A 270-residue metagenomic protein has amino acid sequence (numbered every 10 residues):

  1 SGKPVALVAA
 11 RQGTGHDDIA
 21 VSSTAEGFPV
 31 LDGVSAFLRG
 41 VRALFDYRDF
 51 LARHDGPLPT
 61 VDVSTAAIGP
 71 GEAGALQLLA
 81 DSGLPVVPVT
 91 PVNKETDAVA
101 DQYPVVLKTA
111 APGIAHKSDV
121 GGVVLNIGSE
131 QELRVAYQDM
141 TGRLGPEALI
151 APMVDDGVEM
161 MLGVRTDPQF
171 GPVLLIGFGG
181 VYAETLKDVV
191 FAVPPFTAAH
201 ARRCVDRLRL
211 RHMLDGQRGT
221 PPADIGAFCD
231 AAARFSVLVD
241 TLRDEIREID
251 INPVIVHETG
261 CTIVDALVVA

Functional and structural regions predicted by a protein language model:
S1-A270: ATP-dependent carboxylate/acyl-activation modules
